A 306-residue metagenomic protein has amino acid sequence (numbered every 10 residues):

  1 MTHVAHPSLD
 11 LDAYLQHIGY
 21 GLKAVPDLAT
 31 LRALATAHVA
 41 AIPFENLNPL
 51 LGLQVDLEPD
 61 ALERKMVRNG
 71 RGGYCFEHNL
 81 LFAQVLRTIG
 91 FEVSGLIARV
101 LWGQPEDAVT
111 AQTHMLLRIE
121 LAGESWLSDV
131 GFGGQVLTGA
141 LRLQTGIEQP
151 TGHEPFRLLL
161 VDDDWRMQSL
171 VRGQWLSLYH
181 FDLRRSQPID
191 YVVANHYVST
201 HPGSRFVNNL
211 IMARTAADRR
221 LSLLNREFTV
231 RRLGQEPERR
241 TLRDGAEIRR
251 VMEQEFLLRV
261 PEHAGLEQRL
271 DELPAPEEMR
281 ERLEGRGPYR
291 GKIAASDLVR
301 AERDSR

Functional and structural regions predicted by a protein language model:
T2-I18, L22, A40-P43, R99-R239 (+1 more regions): His-Asp-centered catalytic microenvironments across diverse enzyme cores, prominently the transglutaminase-like
A5-G70: Secondary-structure boundary elements
P7, H78, A295: Hydrophobic (often cysteine-bearing) scaffold residues that line and stabilize catalytic clefts of nucleotide/cofactor
L22-L28, R259-E267, K292-A295: Short, surface-exposed acidic
R71-I97, L117, M212: Cysteine-centered nucleophilic/redox motifs
T229-P274: Extended, charged low-complexity segments that frequently continue into or abut oligomerization scaffolds
Q268, E277, A301-R306: Small, basic N-terminal interaction modules of short regulatory proteins
A275-R300: Short interaction-prone segments
